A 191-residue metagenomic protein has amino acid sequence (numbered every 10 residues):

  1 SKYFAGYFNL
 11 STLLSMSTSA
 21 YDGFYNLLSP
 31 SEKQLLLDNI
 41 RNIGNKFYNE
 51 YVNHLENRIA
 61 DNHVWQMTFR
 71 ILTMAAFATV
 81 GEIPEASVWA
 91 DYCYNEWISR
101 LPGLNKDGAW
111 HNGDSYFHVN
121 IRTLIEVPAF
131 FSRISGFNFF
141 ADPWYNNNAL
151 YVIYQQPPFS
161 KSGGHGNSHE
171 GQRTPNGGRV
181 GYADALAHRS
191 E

Functional and structural regions predicted by a protein language model:
S1-K161: Aromatic-lined, polymer-binding surfaces characteristic of secreted/periplasmic polysaccharide-degrading enzymes
N147-E191: Acidic/histidine-rich catalytic neighborhood
